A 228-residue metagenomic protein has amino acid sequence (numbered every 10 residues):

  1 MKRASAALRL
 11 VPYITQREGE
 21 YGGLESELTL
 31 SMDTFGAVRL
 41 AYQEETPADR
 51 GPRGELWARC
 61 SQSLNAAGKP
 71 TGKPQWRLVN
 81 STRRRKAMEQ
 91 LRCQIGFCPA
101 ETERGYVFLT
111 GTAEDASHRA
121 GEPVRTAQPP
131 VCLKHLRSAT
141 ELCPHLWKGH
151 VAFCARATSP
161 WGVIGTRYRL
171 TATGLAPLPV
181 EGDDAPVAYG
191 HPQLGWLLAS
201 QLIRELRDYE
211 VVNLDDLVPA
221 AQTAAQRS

Functional and structural regions predicted by a protein language model:
M1-M88, F153-S228: N-terminal alpha-helical interaction blocks
K86-R92, R125-Q128: Short metal-coordination and nucleic-acid-contact micro-motifs, chiefly zinc-binding Cys/His arrays
C93-F97, C132: Short cysteine-rich clusters marking metal-coordination/redox-active sites
P99-Y106, E141-L142: Short, non-ligating residues that shape and space the ligands of small metal-coordination modules and catalytic
A113-P129: Short linker/helix segments within small regulatory modules
C132-H145: Short Cys/His-centered divalent metal-binding micro-motifs
